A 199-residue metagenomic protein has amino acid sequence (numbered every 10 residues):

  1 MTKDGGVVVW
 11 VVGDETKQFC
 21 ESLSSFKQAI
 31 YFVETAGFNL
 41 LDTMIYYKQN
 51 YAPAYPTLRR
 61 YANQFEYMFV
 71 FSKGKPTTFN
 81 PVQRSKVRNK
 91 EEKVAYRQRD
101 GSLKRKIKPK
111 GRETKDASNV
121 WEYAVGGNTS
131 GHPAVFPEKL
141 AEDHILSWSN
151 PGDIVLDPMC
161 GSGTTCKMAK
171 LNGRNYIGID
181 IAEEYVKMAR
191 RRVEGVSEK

Functional and structural regions predicted by a protein language model:
M1-R190, E194-E198: Core catalytic lobe of class I
